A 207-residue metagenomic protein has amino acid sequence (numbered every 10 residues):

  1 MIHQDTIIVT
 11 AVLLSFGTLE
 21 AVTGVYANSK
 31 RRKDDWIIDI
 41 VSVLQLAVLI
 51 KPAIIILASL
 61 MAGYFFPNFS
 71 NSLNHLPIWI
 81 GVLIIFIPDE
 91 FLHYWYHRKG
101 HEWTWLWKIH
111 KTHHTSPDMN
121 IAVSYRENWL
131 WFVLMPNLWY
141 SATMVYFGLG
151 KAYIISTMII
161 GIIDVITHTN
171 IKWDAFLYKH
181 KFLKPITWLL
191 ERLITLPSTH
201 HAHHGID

Functional and structural regions predicted by a protein language model:
M1-I2, S29-D34, S70-L76, T112-H113: Helix-boundary and loop/linker segments of multi-pass membrane transporters
M1-L13: Hydrophobic transmembrane alpha-helical segments in integral membrane proteins
A11-L14, I55-L60: First transmembrane helix
L14-V25, W95-W105: Membrane-water interface of transmembrane alpha-helices
L19-I37: Membrane-interface helix-loop junction between the first two transmembrane segments
A21, V43-L44: A transmembrane-helix-recognition feature enriched in membrane-embedded lipid enzymes and envelope glyco-/phospholipid
L44-A53, L76-D207: Membrane-embedded catalytic scaffold of the fatty acid hydroxylase/desaturase
L57-W79: Juxtamembrane/interfacial segments at transmembrane-helix boundaries in multi-pass membrane proteins
